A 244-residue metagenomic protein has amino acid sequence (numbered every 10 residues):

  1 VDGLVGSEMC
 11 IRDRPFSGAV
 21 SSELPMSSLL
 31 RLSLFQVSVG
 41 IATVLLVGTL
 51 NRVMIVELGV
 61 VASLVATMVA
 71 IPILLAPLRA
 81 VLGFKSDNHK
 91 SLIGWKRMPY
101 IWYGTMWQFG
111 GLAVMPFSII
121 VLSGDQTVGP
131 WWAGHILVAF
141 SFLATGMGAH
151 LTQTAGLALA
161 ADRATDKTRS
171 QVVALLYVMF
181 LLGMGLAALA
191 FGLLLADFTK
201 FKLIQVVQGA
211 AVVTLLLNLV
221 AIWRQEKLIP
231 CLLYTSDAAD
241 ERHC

Functional and structural regions predicted by a protein language model:
V1-I11, Y234-C244: Single conserved hydrophobic/aromatic residue that forms the stacking wall/gate of nucleotide- or nucleobase-binding
R12-E226, R242-C244: Membrane-embedded alpha-helical bundles of multi-pass transporters/translocases, especially carrier/permease families
W223-S236: Flexible cytoplasmic inter-helical loops of multi-pass small-molecule transporters
